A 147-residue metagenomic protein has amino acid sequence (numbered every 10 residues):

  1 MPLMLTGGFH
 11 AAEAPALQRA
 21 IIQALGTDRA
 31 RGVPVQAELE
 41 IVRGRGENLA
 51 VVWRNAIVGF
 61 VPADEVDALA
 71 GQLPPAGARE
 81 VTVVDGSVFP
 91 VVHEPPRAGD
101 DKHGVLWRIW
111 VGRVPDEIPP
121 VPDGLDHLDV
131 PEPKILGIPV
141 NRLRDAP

Functional and structural regions predicted by a protein language model:
M1-P147: Conserved active-site motif detector
